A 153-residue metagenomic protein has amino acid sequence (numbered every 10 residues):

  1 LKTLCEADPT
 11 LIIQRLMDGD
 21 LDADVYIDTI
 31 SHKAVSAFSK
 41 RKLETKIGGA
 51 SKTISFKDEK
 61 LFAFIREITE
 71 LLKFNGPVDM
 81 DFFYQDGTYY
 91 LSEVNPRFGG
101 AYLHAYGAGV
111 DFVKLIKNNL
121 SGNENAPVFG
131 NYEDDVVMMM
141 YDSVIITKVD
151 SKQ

Functional and structural regions predicted by a protein language model:
L1, D22-D24, K42-I54: Glycine-rich phosphate-binding loop of ATP-grasp-fold ATP-dependent ligases
L1-I12, M17-D18, T29-S31, E59-F62: Active-site nucleotide/adenylate-binding loops and adjacent lid/helix of ATP-dependent enzymes
E6-D8, T45-D86, L91, N95-R97 (+1 more regions): A long amphipathic alpha-helix within ATP-dependent nucleotide-binding catalytic cores
V25-I30, F38-K42, P96: Short beta-strand elements
I27-K33, Q85-G87: Short acidic-glycine loop/turn motifs at beta-strand connectors
A34-K42, I54-K57: Aromatic-anchored, glycine/proline-accented short structural segments that stabilize local strand-turns or short
Q85, K114-Q153: Peripheral (often C-terminal) accessory segments that flank ATP-dependent C-N-forming ligase machineries
H104-D111: Helical (often loop-to-helix) elements that flank the catalytic cores of nucleotide-handling enzymes
